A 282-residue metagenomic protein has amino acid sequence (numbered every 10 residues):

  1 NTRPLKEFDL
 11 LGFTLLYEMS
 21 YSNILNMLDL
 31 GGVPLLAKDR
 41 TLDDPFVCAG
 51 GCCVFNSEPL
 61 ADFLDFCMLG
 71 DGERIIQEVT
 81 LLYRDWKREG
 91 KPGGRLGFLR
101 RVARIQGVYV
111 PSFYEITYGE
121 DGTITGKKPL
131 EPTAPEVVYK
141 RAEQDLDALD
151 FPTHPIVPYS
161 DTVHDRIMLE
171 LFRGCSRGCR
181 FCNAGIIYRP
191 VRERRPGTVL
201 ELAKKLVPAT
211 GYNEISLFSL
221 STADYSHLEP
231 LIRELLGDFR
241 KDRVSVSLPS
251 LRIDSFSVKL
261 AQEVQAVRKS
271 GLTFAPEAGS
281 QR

Functional and structural regions predicted by a protein language model:
T2-L130: Glycine-rich beta-alpha loop elements in corrinoid/cobalamin-binding modules across cobalamin-dependent enzymes
L10, M19, K205-R282: Conserved SAM/AdoMet-binding glycine-rich loop
L11, D65, C175, C179 (+2 more regions): Conserved, mostly hydrophobic/aromatic
L25-L28, T80, A203, I232-R233 (+1 more regions): Generic structural signal for well-ordered alpha-helices, preferentially at hydrophobic/aromatic core positions
L99-R100, P158-D161, L171-F172, Q262-A266: Replace "in large, NTP-powered and nucleic-acid-processing enzymes" with "in large, NTP-powered factors and other
P111, G122-M168: N-terminal [4Fe-4S]-dependent radical SAM core
V157-N183, V207, G271-L272: N-terminal pre-triad scaffold of radical SAM enzymes
C182-T198: Iron-sulfur (Fe-S) cluster-binding segments and ferredoxin-like electron-carrier domains, especially [2Fe-2S]
